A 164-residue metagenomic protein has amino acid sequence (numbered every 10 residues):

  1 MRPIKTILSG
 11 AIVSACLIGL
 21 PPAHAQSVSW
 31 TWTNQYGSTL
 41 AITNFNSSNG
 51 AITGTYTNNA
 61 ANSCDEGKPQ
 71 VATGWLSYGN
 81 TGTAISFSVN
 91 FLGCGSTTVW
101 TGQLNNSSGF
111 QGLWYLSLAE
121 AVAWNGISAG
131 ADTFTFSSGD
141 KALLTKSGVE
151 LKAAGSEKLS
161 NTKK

Functional and structural regions predicted by a protein language model:
M1-S9: Bacterial N-terminal signal peptides that target proteins for export
S9-G19: Bacterial N-terminal signal peptides
G19-A25: Sec/Tat signal peptide C-region and signal peptidase I cleavage site
Q26-N106, Q111-W114, A121-A123, S128 (+1 more regions): Central antiparallel beta-sheet cores of small beta-barrel/beta-sandwich binding domains
S117-K164: Glycine-rich, aromatic-bearing surface loops/beta-hairpins
